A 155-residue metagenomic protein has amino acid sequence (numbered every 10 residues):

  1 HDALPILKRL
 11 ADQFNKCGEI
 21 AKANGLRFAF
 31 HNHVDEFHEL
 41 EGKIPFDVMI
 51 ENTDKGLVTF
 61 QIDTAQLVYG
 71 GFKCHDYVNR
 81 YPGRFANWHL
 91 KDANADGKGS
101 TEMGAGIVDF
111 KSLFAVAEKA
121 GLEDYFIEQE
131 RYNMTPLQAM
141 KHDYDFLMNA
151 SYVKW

Functional and structural regions predicted by a protein language model:
D2-L4: Short, small-residue-biased leader/transition segments that mark boundaries at the very start of proteins
L10-E19, D47, E51-N52: Histidine/acidic residue-rich metal-binding segments in metalloenzymes
Q13, R27-H38, P45: Conserved anion-binding
C17, A21-N24, G56, A120: Helix C-cap/helix->beta junction micro-motif
A21, N32-V34, E41, A105: Flexible, surface-exposed loop/gating regions in the mature catalytic domains of secreted/periplasmic hydrolases
N24-F30, G56-Q61: Short, structured loop/turn "capping" segments at alpha-beta junctions
L40-I62, Q66-W155: Histidine-acidic metal/acid-base catalytic patches
